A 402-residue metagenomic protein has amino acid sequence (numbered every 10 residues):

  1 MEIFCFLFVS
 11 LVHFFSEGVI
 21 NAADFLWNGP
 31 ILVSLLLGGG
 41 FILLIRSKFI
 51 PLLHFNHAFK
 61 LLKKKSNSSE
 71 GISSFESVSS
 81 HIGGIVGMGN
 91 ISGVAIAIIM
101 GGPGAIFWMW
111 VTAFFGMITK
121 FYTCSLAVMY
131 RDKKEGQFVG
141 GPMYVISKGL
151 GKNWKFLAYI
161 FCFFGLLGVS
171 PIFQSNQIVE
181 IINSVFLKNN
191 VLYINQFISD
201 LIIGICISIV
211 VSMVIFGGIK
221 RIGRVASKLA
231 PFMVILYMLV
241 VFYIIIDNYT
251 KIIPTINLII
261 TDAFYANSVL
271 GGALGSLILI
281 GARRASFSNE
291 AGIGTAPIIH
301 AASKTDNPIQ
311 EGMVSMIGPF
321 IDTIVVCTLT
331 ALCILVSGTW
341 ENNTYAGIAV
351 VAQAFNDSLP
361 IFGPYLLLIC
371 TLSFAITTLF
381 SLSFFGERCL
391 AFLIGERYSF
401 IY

Functional and structural regions predicted by a protein language model:
M1-M88, I98-G104, G116: N-terminal alpha-helical transmembrane segments of multi-pass membrane transport and channel/translocase proteins
V33-G38, A158-C162, F186-I219, L236 (+2 more regions): Transmembrane alpha-helical segments of multi-pass small-molecule transport proteins
V33-G38, S73-H81, K152-L166, I203-C206 (+5 more regions): Select transmembrane alpha-helical segments in multipass membrane proteins
L35-G39, R46, I50-F59, V179-I182 (+4 more regions): Membrane-interface loop-to-helix entry segments
L61-V78, I82, A113, C124 (+4 more regions): Transmembrane-helix boundary/entry motifs in multi-pass membrane transporters
S68-M100, L126-Y130, E135-S147, I160-F163 (+1 more regions): Alpha-helical membrane segments and immediately flanking helix-loop junctions that form or couple to the substrate/ion
F115-T123, I205-I219, A230-T250, R283-R284 (+1 more regions): Selective recognition of specific alpha-helical transmembrane segments in multi-pass small-molecule
F121-R131, E135, V241-L258, A266 (+4 more regions): Extracellular/periplasmic helix-exit of transmembrane alpha-helices
